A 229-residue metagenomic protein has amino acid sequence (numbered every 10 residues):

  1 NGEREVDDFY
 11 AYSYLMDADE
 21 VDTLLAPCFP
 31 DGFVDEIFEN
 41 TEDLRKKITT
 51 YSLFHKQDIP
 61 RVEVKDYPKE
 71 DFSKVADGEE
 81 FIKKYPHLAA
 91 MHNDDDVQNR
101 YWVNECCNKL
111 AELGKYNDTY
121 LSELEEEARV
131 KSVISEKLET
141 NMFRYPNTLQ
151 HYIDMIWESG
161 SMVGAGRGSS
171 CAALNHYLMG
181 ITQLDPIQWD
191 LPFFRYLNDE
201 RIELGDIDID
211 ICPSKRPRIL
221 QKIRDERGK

Functional and structural regions predicted by a protein language model:
N1-T50, K131-V133, P146-M162, R167-I207: Charged catalytic cores and adjacent phosphate/nucleic-acid-binding surfaces used for phosphate/nucleic-acid chemistry
A26-A165: Non-catalytic structural connector segments
V62, M142, F193-N198, E226-R227: Aromatic-residue hotspot detector
E63-Y67, L178-M179, K215: Charge-rich, low-complexity amphipathic helices in intrinsically disordered tails/linkers adjacent to domains
L113-G114, Q188, K215-R218: Short amphipathic alpha-helical surface micro-motifs
R144-M155, D210-K229: Non-transmembrane, aqueous-exposed alpha-helical and coiled segments at domain scale
